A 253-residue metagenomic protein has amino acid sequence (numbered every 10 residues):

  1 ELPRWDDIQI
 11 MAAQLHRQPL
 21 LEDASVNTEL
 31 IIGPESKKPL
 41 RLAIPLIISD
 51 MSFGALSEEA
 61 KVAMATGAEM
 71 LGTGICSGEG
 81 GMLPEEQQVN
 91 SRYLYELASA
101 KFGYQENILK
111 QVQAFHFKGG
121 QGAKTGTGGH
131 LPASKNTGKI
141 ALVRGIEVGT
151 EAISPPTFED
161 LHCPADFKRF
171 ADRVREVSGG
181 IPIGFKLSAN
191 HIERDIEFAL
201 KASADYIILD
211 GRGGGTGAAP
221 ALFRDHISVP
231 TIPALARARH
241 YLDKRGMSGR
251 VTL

Functional and structural regions predicted by a protein language model:
E1-L46, D50-C76, G81-N90, Y95 (+2 more regions): Conserved, well-structured core domains of diverse proteins
I47-E58, Y95-S99, Q121, G128-H130 (+3 more regions): Active-site mouth loops of central-metabolism enzymes
A55, G122-T125, I146-S154, G213-L222: Conserved radical SAM core fold
V62, L71, G138-V177: Internal alpha/beta core interface subdomains
A63, L109, H130-P132, F198-K201 (+1 more regions): Short, glycine/charged-enriched secondary-structure capping and boundary segments
E86, R92-L94, L131-I140, T216-T231: C-terminal helical cap(s) of enzyme catalytic domains, especially alpha/beta-barrels
F115-G120, G138-G145, Y206-R212: Non-cysteine beta-strand/loop elements that form the S-adenosyl-L-methionine
F158-L253: Glycine-rich phosphate/ribose-binding loops and adjacent secondary-structure elements that form binding surfaces
